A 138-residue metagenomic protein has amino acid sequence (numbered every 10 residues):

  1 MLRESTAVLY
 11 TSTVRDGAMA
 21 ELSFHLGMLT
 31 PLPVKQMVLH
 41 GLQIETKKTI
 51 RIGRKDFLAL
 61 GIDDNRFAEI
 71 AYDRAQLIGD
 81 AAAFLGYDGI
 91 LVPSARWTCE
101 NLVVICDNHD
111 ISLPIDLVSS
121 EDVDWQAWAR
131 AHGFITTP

Functional and structural regions predicted by a protein language model:
M1-L29: Extended catalytic/binding region for NAD+/ADP-ribose chemistry, centered on the ART fold
L2, H25-P138: Active-site and NAD+-binding cores of ADP-ribose-processing enzymes
